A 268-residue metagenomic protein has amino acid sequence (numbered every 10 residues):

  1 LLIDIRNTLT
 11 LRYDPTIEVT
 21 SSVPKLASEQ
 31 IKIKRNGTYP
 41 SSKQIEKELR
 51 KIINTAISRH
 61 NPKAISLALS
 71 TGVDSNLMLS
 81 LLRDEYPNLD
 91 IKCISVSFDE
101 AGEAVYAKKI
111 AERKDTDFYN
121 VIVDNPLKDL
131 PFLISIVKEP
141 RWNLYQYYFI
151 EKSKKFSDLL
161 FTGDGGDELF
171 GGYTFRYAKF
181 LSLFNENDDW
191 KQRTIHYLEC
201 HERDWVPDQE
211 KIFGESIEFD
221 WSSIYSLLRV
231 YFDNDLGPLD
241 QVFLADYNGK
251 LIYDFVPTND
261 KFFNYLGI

Functional and structural regions predicted by a protein language model:
L1-N36, P40, K51-I57, Q146-Y147: N-terminal glutamine amidotransferase
L2, R12, L160-T162, L251-I252 (+1 more regions): Short hydrophobic-aromatic micro-motifs
T8, L133-I134, Y265-L266: Short alpha-helical scaffolding segments that buttress acidic/His motifs in well-ordered protein cores
R35-V242: ATP-dependent adenylate-handling active sites, centered on carboxylate activation for C-N bond formation
V121, A245-Y247, L251-I268: Short, intrinsically disordered, charge-balanced linker/junction segments flanking boundaries in proteins
